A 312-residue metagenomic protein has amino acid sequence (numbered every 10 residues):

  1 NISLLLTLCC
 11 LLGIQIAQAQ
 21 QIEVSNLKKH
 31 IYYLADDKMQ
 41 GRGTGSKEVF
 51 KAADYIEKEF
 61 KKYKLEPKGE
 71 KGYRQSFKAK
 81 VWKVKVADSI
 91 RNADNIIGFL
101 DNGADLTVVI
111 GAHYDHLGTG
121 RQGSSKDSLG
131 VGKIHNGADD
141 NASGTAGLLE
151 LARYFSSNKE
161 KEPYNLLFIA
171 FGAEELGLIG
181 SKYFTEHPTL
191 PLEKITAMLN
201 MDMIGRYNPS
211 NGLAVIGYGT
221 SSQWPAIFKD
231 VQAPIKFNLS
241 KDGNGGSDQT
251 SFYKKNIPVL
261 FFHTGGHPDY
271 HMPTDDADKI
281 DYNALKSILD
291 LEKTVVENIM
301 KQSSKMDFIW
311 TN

Functional and structural regions predicted by a protein language model:
N1-I22: Bacterial Sec-dependent N-terminal signal peptides
I22, N26-Y33, K47-K62, G72 (+9 more regions): Extracytoplasmic/secreted proteins, especially bacterial periplasmic and envelope-associated proteins
I22-K51, Y63, P67-G69, K78 (+2 more regions): N-terminal capping segment at the start of a domain
D37-K47, W82-A87, L129-N141, A170-F171 (+3 more regions): Second-shell loop/turn segments in exported
R42-F99: A non-catalytic alpha/beta surface segment that caps or lines the substrate-entry region of metallo-dependent hydrolase
G98, I110-G111, H116, R121-G177 (+1 more regions): Alpha-helical metal-binding/catalytic segments enriched in His/Glu/Asp
D105, F171-G266: Metal-dependent peptidase/peptidase-like ectodomains
P268-N312: His/Asp/Glu-rich mid-to-C-terminal helical/loop segments that flank catalytic regions of hydrolases
